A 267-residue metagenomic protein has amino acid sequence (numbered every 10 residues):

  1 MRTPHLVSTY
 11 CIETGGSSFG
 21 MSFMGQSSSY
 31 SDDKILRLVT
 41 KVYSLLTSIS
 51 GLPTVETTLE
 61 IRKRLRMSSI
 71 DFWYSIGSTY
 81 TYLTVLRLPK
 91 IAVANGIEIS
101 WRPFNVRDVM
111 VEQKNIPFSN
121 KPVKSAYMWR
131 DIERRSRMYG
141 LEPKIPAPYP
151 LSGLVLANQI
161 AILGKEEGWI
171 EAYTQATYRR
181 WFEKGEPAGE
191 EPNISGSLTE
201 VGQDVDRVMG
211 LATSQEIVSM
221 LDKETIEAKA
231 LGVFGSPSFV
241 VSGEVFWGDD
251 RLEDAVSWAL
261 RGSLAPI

Functional and structural regions predicted by a protein language model:
R2, S8-C11, S17-S22, S27-S31 (+3 more regions): Low-acidity, Ser/Thr- and Arg-rich intrinsically disordered low-complexity segments
V7, D33, T40, T47-G51 (+5 more regions): Generic alpha-helix initiation/capping and coil-helix boundary signal
S8, T40-Y43, E56, S257: N-terminal non-cleavable signal-anchor helices
G51-R66: Short, Lys/Arg-enriched N-terminal segments with co-localized hydrophobic residues within the first ~10-30 amino acids
K63-L65, S75-I97, R179-I267: C-terminal cap of thioredoxin/glutaredoxin-like
M67-D71: Extreme N-terminal starter segment of soluble prokaryotic enzymes
I76, Y82-W181, W258, P266: Structural alpha/beta surface segment adjacent to cysteine/selenocysteine redox centers across thiol/disulfide enzymes
